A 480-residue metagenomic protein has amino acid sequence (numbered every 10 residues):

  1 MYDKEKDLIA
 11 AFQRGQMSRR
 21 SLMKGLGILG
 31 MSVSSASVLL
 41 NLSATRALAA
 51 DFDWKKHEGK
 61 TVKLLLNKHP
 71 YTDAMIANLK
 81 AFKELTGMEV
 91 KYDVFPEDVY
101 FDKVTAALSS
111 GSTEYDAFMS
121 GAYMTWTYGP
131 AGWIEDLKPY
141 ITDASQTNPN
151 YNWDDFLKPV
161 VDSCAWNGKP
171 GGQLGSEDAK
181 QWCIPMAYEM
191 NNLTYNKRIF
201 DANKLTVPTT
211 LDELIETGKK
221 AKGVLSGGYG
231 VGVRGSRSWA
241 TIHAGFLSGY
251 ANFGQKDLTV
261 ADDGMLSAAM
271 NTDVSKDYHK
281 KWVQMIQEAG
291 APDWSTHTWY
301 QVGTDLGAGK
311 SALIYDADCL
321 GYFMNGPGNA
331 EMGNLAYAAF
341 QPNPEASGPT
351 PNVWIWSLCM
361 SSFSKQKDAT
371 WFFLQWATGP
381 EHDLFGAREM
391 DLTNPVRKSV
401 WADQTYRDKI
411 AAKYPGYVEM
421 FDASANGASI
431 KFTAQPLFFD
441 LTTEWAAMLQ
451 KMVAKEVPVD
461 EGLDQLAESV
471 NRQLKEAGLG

Functional and structural regions predicted by a protein language model:
M1-S21, A44-T45: N-terminal secretory signal peptides
A11-Q13, K55-K56, T61, D201 (+3 more regions): Conserved C-terminal helix/tail region of periplasmic/extracytoplasmic solute-binding proteins
A50-K56, M124-M190, A336, K409: Hinge/lid segment of periplasmic solute-binding proteins
F52-K55, G59, K138-P159, N252-D277 (+4 more regions): Short, solvent-exposed loop/beta-turn-alpha elements that line the ligand-binding surface or hinge of extracytoplasmic
A81-S163, R198-T209, G303-D305, G309-L313 (+1 more regions): Extracytoplasmic "Venus flytrap"/periplasmic binding protein-like
T142-Q146, Y151, C319-M332, N343-A447 (+1 more regions): C-terminal lobe and pocket-closing loops of periplasmic/extracytoplasmic Venus-flytrap solute-binding proteins
N167-M186, N191, I215-S267, S311: Extracytoplasmic/periplasmic solute-binding protein
T217-K222, A261-T296, A336: Glycine-centered hinge/linker elements that transmit conformational signals in sensory and ligand-binding systems
